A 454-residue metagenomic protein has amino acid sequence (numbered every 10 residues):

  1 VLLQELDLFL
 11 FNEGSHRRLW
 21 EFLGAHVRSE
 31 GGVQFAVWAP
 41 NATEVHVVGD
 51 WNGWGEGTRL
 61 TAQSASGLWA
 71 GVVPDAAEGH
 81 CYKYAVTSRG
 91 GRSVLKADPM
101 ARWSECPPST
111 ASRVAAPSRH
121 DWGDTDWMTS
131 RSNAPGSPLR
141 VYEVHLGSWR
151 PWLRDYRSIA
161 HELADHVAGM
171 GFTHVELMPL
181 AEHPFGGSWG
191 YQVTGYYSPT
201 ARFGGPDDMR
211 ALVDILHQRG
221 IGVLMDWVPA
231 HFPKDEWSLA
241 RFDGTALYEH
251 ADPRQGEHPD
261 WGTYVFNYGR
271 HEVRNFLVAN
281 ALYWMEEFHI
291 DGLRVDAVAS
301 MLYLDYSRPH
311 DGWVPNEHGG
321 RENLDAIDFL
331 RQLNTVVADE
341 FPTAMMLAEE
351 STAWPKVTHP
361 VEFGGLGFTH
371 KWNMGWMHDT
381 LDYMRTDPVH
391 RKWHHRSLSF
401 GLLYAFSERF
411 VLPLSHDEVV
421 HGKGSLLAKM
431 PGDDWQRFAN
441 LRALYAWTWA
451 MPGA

Functional and structural regions predicted by a protein language model:
V1-Q34, Q63-E143, S148-R154, S158: The feature marks proteins involved in alpha-glucan
W38-V45, N52-W54, E408: Short proline/glycine-enriched turn/loop motifs at strand-loop junctions of beta-rich domains
N41-A42, L146-W149, E182, P229-A230 (+4 more regions): Short, solvent-exposed loop/turn segments at secondary-structure junctions
V45-V47, Y82: Short beta-strand elements bearing conserved aromatic residues within extracellular beta-rich modules
G53-R59, R92-V94: Surface-exposed loop/edge segments in extracytoplasmic proteins
E56-G67, D379: Short, acidic Ser/Thr/Gly-rich low-complexity loop/linker segments typical of extracellular and cell-surface proteins
P108, H289-D291, Y306-A454: Conserved alpha/beta catalytic core and glycan-binding cleft of carbohydrate-active enzymes
D126-V141, H145-E322: Substrate-binding/active-site clefts of carbohydrate-active enzymes
